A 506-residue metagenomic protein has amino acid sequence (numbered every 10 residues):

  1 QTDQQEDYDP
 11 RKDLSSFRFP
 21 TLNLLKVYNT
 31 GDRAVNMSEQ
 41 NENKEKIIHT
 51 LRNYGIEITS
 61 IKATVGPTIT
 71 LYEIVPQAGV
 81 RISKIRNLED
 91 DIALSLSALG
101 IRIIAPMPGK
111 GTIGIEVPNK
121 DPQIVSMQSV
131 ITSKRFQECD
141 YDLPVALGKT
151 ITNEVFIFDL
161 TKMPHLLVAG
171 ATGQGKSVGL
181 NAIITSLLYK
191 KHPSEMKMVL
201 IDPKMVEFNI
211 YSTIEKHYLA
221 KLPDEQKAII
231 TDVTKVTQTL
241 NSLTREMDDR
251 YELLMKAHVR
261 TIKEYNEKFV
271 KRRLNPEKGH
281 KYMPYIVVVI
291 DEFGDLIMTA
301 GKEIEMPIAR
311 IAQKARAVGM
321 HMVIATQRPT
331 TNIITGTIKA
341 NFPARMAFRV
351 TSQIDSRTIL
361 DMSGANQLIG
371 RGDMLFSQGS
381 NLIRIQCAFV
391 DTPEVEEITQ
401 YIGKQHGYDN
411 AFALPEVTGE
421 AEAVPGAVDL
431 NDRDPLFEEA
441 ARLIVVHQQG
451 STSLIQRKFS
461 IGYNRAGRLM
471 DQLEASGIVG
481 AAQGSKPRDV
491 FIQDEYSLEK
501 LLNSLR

Functional and structural regions predicted by a protein language model:
Q1-H165, K216, S356: Low-complexity, intrinsically disordered P/S/T-rich segments
Q1-S60, Y265-N266, P276-K278, E397-P435 (+2 more regions): Charged, low-hydrophobicity low-complexity segments
S16-P20, M107-T112, E116, K134-R260 (+8 more regions): P-loop NTPase catalytic phosphate-binding loop
H49-N53, N87-I101, T185, Y189 (+4 more regions): Short, intrinsically disordered, mixed-charge
L51, A93-L96, A315, K339 (+2 more regions): A generic structural signal for well-ordered alpha-helical segments
K62-Y72, I101-N119, A257-R273, H280-M283 (+5 more regions): Glycine/charge-rich, flexible interdomain linkers and switch-proximal surface loops that mediate coupling
Q378-E474, I478-R506: Conserved alpha/beta core segments of nucleic-acid transaction machinery
